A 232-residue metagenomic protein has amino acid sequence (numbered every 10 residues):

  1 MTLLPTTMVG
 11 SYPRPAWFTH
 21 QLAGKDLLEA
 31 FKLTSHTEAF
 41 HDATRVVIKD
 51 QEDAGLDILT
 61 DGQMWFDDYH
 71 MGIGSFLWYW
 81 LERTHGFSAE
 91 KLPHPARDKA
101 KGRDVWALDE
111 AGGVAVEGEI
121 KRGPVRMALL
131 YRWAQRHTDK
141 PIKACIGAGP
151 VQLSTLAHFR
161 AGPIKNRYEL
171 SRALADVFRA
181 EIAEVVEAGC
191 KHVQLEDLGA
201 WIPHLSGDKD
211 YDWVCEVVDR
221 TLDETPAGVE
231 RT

Functional and structural regions predicted by a protein language model:
M1-T232: Domain-level signal for soluble alpha/beta catalytic cores
